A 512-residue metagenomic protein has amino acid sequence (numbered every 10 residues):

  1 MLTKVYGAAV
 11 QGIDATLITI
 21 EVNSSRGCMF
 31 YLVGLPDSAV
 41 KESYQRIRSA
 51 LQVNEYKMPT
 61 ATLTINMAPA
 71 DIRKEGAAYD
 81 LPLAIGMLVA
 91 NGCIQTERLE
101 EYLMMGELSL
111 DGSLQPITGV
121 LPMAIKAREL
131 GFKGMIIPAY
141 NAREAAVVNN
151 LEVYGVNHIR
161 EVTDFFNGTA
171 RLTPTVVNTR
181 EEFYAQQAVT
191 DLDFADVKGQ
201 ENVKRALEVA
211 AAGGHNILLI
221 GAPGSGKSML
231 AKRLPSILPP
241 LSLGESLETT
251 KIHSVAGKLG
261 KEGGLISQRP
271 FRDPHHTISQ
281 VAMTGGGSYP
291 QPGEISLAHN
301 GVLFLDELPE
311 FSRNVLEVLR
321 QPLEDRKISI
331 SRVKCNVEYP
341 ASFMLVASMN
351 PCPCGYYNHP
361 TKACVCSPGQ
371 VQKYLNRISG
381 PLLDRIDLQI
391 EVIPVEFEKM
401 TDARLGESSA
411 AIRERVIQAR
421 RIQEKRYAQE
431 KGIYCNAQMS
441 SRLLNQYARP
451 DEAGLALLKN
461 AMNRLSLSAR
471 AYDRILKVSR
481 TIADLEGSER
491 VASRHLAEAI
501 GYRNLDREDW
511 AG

Functional and structural regions predicted by a protein language model:
M1-L218, S225, I266, A471-Y472 (+1 more regions): Peripheral, non-AAA+ core regions of ATP-driven protein-machinery
I18-S24, M283, D387-I390: Short beta-strand elements
A39-Y44, P59, N66-G76, Y289-P290 (+1 more regions): Basic, amphipathic alpha-helical bundle interface domains used for macromolecular binding and assembly
G134-P138, E152-G155, I217-I220, P240 (+3 more regions): Short hydrophobic alpha-helical runs that function as membrane-insertion/retention elements
E208, L265, R269-P270, Q280-L303 (+1 more regions): Conserved alpha-helical scaffold flanking the Walker A/P-loop in AAA+ ATPase domains
L219-G260: Walker A/P-loop
E245-S279, G286-G287, Y434-R442, A469 (+1 more regions): Conserved inter-motif catalytic segment of the P-loop NTP-binding fold
N300, D306-E307, V318: Walker B catalytic acidic pair
